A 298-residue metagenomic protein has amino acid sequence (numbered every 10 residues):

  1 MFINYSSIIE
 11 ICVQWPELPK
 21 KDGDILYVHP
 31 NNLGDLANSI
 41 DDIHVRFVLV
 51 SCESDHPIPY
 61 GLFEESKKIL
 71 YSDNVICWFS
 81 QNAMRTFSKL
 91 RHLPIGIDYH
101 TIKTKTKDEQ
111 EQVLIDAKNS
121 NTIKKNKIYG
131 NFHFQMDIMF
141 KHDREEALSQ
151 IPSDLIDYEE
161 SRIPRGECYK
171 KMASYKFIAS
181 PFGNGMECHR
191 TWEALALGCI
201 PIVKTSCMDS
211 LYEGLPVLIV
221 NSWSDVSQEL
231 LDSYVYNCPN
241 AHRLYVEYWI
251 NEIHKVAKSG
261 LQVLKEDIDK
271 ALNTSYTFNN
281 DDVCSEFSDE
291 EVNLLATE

Functional and structural regions predicted by a protein language model:
M1-W192, A196, I200-I219, D225-L295: Nucleotide-sugar donor-binding catalytic core of glycosyltransferases
